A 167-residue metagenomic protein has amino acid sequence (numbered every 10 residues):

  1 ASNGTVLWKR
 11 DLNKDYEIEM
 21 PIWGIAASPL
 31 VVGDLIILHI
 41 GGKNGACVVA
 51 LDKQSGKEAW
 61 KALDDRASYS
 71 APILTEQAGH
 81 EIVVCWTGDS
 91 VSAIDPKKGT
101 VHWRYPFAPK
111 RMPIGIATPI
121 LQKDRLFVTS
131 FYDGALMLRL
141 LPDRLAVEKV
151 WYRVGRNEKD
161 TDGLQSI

Functional and structural regions predicted by a protein language model:
A1-I167: Noncatalytic, solvent-exposed loop/strand surfaces of beta-propeller-type extracellular/periplasmic domains
